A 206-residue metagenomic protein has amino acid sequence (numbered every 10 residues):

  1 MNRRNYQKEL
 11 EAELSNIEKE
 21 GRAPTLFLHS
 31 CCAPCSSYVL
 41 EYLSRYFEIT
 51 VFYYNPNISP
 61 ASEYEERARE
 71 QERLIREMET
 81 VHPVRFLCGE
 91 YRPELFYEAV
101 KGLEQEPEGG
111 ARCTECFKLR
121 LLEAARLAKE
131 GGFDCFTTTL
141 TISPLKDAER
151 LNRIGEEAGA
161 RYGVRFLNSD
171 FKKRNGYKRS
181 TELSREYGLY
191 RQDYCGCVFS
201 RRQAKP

Functional and structural regions predicted by a protein language model:
M1-Y38, L43-P206: Nucleotide-activated chemistry modules centered on ATP-dependent adenylation/adenylyltransferase
